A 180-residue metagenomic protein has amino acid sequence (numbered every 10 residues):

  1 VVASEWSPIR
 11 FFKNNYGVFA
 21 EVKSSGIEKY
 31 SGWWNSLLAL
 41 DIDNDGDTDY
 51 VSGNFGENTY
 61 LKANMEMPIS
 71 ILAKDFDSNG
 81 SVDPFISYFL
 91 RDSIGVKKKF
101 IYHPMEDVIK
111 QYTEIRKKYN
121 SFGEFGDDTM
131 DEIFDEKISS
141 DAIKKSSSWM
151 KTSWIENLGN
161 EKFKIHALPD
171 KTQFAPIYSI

Functional and structural regions predicted by a protein language model:
V1-I180: Acidic, glycine/proline-rich Ca2+-coordinating loop motifs
